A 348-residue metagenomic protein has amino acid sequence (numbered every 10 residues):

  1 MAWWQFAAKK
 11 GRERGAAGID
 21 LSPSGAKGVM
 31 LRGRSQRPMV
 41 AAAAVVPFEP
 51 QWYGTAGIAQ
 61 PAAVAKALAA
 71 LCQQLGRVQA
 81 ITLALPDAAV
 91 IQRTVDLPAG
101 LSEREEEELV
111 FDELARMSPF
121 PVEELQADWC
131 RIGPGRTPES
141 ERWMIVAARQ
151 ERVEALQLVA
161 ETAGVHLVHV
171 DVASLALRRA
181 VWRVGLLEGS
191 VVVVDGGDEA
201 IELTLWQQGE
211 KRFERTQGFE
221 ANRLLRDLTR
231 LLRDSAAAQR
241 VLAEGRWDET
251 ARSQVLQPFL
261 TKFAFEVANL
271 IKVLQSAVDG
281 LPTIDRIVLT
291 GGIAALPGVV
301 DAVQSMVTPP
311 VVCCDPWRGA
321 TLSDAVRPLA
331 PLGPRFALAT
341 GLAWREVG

Functional and structural regions predicted by a protein language model:
M1-G348: Hydrophobic/aromatic-enriched cytosolic interaction surfaces used to assemble or bind macromolecules
